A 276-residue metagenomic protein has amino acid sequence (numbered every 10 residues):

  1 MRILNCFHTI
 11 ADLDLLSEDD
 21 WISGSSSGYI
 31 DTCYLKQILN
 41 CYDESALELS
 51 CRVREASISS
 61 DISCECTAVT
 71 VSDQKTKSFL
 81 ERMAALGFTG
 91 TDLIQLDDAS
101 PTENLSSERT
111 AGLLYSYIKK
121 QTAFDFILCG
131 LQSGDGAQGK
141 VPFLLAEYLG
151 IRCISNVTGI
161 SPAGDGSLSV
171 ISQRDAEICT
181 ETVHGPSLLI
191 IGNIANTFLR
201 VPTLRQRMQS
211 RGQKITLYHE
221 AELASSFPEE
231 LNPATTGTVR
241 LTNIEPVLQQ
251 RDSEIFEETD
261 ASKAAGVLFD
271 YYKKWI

Functional and structural regions predicted by a protein language model:
M1-S26: Positively charged, low-complexity intrinsically disordered leader regions
S17, V157-I276: Electrostatically charged, flexible surface regions
I30-A46: Short, glycine-rich nucleotide/cofactor-binding loops
D43-I58: Histidine-anchored nucleotide/phosphate-binding helix
S78-L113: A glycine-rich helix N-cap at a beta->alpha junction
T89, D125-F126, P186: Conserved acidic residues
I118-D125: Glycine-rich phosphate-binding loop signature in dinucleotide/nucleotide-binding domains
G136-L149, C153: Short Gly/Thr/Asp-enriched flexible loops that form oxyanion-binding sites at enzyme active sites
